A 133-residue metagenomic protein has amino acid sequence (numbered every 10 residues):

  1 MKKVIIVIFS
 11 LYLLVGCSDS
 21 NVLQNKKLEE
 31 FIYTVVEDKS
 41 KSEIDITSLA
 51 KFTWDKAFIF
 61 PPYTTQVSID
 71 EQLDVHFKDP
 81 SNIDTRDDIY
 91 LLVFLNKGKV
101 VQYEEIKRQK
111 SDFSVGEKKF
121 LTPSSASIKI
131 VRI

Functional and structural regions predicted by a protein language model:
M1-C17: Sec-dependent bacterial lipoprotein signal peptides
K3, I8, D38-E43, K78-P80 (+1 more regions): Residue-level detector of functional hotspots within protein domains
I8, Q66-V67, F113: A broad, structure-centric signal for solvent-exposed, well-ordered loop/edge residues that line or flank functional
F9-Y12, K26, E71, V93 (+1 more regions): Intrinsic-disorder/low-complexity peptide segments enriched for small residues
L14-Q72: N-terminal export/targeting and maturation segments
V75-I133: Extracytoplasmic electrostatic interaction patches
